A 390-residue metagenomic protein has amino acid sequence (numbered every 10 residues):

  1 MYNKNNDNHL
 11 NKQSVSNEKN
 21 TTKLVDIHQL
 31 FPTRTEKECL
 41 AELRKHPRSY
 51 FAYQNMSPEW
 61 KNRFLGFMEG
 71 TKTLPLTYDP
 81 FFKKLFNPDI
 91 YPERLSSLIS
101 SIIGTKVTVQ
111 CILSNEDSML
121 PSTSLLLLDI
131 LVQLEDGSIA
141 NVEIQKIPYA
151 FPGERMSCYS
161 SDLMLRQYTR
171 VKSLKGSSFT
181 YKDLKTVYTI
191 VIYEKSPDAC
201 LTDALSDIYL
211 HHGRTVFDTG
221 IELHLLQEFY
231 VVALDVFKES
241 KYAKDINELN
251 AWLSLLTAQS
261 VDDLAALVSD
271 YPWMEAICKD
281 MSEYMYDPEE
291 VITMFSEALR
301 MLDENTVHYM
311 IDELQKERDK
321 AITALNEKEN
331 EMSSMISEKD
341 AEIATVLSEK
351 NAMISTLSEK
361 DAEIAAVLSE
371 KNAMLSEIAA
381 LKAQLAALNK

Functional and structural regions predicted by a protein language model:
Y2-Q227: Accessory alpha/beta interaction modules
N3-K72, A140-Q145, S254-K390: Short, charged alpha-helical interaction segments and adjacent helix-coil junctions
P75-T77, F229-V232, L255-S260: Short acidic (Asp/Glu) and glycine-rich catalytic loops that position anionic groups and cofactors
Y78-F86, K175, L234-K241, D263-L267 (+1 more regions): Short hinge/gating elements
I90, R94, F151, N247 (+3 more regions): Charged, alpha-helix-enriched surfaces in structured cytosolic catalytic cores of large nucleotide-utilizing machines
L201-D203, K241-I246, T293-M294: Short conserved micro-motifs at the rims of enzyme active sites and ligand-binding pockets
D218-N250: Extended serine/threonine-enriched, polar tracts that run as long, contiguous segments within proteins
